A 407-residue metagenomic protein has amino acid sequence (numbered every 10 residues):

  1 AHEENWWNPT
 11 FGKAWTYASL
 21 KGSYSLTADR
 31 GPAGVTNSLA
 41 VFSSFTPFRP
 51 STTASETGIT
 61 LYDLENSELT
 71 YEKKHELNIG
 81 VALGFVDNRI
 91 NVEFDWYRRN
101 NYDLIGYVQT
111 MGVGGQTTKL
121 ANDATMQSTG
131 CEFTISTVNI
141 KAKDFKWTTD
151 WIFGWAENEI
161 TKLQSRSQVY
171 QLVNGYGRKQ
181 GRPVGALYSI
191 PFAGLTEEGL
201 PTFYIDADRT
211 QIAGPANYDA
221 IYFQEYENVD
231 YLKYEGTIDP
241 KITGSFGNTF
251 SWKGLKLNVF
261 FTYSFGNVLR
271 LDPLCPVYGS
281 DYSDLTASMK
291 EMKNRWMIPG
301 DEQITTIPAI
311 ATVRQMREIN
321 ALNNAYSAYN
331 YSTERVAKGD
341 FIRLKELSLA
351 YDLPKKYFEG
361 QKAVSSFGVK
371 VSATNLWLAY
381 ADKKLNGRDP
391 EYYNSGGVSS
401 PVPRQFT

Functional and structural regions predicted by a protein language model:
A1-V184, Y331-T407: Extracellular/periplasmic, surface-exposed regions of secreted and cell-surface proteins
G34-S38, A121-A124, I140-I238, L269 (+3 more regions): Conserved small-residue
S51-G58, I105-Q109, Y218-E227, R314-Y326: Active-site-adjacent bridging/hinge elements
Y97-Y102, M111-V113, Y263-N267, L274-Y278: Active/binding-pocket-proximal capping segment
M111-T118, L172-G175, S189, D230 (+2 more regions): Surface-exposed, low-complexity loop segments enriched in small/polar and acidic residues
D150, D230, P240-G254, K345-A350 (+1 more regions): Conserved SET/PR-domain catalytic core that frames the SAM/AdoMet-binding pocket
E235-D272: Glycine-rich, aromatic-lined ligand/substrate-binding cores of catalytic and carbohydrate-binding domains
G266-G368, N386: Extracytoplasmic gating/loop element in the C-terminal half of outer-membrane beta-barrel translocons and assembly
